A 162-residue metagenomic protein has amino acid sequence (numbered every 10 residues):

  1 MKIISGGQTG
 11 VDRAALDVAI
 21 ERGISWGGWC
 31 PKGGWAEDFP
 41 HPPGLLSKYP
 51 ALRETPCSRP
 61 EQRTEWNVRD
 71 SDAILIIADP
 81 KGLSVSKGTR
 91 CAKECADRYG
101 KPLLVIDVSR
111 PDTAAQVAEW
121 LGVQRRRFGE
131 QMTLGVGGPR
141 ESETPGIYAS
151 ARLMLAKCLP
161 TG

Functional and structural regions predicted by a protein language model:
K2-M132, R140-P160: Acidic/glycine-enriched connector segments
